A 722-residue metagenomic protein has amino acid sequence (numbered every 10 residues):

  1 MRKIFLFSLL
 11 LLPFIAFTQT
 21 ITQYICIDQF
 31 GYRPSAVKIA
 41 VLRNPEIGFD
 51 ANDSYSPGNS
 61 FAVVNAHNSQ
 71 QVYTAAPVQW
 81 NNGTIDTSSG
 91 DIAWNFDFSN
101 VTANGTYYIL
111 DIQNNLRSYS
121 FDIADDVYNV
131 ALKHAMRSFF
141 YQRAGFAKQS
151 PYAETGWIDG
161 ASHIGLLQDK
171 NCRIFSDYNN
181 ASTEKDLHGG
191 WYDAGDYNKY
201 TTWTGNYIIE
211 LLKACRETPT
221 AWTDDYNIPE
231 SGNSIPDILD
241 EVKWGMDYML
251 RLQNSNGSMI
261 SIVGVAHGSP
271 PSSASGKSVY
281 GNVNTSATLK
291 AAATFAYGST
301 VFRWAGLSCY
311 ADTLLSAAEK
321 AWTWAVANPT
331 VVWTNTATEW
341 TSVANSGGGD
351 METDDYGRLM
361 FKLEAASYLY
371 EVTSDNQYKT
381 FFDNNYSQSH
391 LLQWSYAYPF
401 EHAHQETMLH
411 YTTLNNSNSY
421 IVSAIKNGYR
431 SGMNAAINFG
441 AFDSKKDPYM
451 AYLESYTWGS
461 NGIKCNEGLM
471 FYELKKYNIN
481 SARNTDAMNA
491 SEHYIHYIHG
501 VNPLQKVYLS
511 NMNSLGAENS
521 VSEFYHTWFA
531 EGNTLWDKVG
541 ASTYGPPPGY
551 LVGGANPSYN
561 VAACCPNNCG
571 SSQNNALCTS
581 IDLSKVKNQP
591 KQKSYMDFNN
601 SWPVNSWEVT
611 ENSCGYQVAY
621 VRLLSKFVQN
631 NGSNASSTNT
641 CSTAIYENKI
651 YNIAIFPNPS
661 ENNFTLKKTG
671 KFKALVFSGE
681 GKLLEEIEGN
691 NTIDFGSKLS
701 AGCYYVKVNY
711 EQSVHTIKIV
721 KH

Functional and structural regions predicted by a protein language model:
M1-T20: Bacterial Sec-dependent N-terminal signal peptides
F7, Y646-H722: C-terminal outer-membrane/trafficking sorting elements
Q19, N631-N652: Low-complexity, Pro/Thr/Ser/Gly/Ala-rich linker/spacer regions in secreted, extracellular modular proteins
I25-N115, F140-G205, D247, G264-V301 (+3 more regions): Aromatic (Trp/Tyr) and acidic
Q113-Y119, Q712-T716: Short acidic/polar inter-strand loop motif in beta-rich domains
I123-D125, K721: Interdomain boundary/hinge segments at the C-termini of tandem beta-sandwich modules
E230, S234, P659: Acidic, glycine-anchored loop motifs typical of Ca2+
I235-S258: Carboxylate/His-rich catalytic cores and anion/metal-binding grooves
